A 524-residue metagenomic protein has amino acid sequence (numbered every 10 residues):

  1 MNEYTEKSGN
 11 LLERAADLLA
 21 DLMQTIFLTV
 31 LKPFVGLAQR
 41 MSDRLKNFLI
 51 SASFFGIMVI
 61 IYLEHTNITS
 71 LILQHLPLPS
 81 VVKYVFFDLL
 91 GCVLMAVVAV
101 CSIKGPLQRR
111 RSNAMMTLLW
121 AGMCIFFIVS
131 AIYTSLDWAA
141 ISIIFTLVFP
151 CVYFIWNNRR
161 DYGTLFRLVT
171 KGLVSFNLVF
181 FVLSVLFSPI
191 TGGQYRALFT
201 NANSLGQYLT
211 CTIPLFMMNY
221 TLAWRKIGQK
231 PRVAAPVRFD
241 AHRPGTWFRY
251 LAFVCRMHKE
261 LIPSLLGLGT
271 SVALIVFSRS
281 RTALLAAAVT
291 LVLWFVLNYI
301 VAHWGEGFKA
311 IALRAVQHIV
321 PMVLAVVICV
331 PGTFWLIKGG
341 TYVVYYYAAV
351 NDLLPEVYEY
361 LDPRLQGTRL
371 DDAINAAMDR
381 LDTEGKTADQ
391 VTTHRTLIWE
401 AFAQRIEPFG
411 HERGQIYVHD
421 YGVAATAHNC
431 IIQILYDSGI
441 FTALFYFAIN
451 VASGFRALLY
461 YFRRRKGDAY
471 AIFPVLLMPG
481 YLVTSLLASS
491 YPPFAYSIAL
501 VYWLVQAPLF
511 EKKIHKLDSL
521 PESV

Functional and structural regions predicted by a protein language model:
M1-L49, K226-L251, I319, L459-I472 (+1 more regions): A juxtamembrane structural motif centered on a specific transmembrane helix
L12-E13, D17-S102, G122-T134, L183-I190: N-terminal signal-anchor transmembrane segment
A96-P106, G122-V182, G206-N219, V483: Transmembrane alpha-helical segments and their membrane-water interfaces
R111, S438-L482: Hydrophobic transmembrane alpha-helices and their immediate junctions
T164-T191, T200-W304: Alpha-helical transmembrane segments of multi-pass inner-membrane proteins
T191, N375-S438, L458, F462: Long extracytoplasmic/lumenal interhelical loops at the membrane interface of multi-pass membrane proteins
F277, F295-D382: A membrane-periplasm/extracellular boundary helix in multi-pass inner-membrane enzymes that assemble envelope glycans
L291, F295, P474-T484, S489-V524: Transmembrane alpha-helices of multi-pass inner-membrane enzymes
